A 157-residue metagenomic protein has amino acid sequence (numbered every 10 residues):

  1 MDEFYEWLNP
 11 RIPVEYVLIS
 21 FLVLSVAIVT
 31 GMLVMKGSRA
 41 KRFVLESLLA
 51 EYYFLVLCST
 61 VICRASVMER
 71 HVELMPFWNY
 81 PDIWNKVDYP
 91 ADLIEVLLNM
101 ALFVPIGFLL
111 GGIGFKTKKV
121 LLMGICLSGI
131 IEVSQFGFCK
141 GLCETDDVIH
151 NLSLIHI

Functional and structural regions predicted by a protein language model:
M1-K140, T145: Bulky hydrophobic segments
H156-I157: Conserved small/polar residues in nucleotide/adenosyl-binding loops
